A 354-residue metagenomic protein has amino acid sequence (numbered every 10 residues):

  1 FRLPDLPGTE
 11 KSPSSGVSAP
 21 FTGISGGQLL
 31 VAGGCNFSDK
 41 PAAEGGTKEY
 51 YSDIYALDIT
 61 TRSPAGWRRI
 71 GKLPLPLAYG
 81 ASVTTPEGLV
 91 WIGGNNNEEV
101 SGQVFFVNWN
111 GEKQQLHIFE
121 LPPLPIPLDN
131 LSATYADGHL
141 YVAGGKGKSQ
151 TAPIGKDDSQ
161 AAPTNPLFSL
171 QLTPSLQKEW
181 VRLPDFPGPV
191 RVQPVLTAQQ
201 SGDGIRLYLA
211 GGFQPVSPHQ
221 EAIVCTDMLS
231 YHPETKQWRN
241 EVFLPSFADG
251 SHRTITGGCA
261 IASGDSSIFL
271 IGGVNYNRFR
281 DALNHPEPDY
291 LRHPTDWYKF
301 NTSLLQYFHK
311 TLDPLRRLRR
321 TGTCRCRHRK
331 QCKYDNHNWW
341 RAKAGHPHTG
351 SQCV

Functional and structural regions predicted by a protein language model:
F1-V354: Kelch-like beta-propeller repeat domains
